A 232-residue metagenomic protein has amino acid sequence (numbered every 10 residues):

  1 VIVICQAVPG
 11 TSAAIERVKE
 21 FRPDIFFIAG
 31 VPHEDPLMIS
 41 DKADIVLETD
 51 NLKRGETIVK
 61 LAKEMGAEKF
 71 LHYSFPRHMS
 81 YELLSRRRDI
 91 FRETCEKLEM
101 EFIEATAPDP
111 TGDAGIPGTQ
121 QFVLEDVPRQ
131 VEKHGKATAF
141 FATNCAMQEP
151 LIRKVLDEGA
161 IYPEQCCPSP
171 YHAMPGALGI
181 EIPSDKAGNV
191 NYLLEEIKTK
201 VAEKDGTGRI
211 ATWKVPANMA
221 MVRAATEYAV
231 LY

Functional and structural regions predicted by a protein language model:
V1, E16-E20, P117-K136: Short, well-structured alpha-helical segments in soluble
V1-Q6, E48, A105-Q120: Short beta->alpha junction loops
I2-V8, I25-G30, L71-S74, F102 (+3 more regions): Periplasmic-binding protein-like
A7-T11, P32-L37, P76-S80, D109-G112 (+1 more regions): Solvent-exposed loop/turn segments at secondary-structure junctions within structured extracellular/periplasmic domains
A13-E16, S40, Y81-L84, E149-V155: A short acidic (Asp/Glu
V18-L52: Flexible loop/hinge segments that line or gate small-molecule binding clefts
E48-E104, A229: An alpha-beta-alpha
T94-F102, E149-L231: Extracellular/periplasmic periplasmic-binding protein-like sensory domains
